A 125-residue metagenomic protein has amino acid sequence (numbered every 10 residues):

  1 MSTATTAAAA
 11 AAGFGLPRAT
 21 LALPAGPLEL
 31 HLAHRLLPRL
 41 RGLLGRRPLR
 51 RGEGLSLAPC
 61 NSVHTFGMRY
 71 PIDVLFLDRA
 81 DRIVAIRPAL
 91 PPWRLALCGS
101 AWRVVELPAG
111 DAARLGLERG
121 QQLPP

Functional and structural regions predicted by a protein language model:
M1-P125: Compact, glycine-rich, soluble single-domain proteins
